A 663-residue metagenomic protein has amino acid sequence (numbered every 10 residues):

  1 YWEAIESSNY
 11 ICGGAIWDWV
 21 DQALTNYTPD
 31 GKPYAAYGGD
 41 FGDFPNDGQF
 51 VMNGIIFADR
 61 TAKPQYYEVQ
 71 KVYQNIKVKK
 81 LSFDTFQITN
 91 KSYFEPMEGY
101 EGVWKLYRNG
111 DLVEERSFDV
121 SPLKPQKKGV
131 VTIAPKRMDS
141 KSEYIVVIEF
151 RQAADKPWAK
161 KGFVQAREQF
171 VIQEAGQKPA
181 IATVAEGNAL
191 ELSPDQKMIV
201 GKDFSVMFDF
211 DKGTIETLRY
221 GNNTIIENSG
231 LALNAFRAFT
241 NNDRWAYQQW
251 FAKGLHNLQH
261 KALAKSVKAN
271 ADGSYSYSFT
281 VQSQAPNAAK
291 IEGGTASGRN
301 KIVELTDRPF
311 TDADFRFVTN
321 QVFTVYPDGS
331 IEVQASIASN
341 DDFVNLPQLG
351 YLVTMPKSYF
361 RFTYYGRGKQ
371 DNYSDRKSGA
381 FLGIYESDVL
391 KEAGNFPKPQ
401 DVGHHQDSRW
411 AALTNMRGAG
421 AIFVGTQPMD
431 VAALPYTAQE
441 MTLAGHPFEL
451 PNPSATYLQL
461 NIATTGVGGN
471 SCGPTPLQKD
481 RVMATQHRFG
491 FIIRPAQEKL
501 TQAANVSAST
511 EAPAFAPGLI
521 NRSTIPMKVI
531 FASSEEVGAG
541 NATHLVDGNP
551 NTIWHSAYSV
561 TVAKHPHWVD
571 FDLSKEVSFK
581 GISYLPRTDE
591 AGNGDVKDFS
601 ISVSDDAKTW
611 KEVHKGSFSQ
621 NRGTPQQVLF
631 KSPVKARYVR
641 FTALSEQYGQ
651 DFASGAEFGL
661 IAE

Functional and structural regions predicted by a protein language model:
Y1-F83, Q87, S92-E98, V103-V113: Extended substrate-binding grooves/exosites of carbohydrate-active enzymes
T85-Y93, S336, D572, S583-L585: Short edge beta-strand/loop segments characteristic of extracellular beta-sandwich folds
M97-G102, V344-L349, A591-S600: Short coil-to-beta strand junction motifs in C2/discoidin
G110-K141: Intrinsically disordered, low-complexity Pro/Gly/Ser/Thr-rich segments with frequent PxxP/GP/PP motifs and embedded
A134-K141, K156, F170-F515: Beta-strand/loop-rich accessory regions of lumenal/periplasmic or secreted enzymes, predominantly carbohydrate-active
F150-W158, S645-D651: Short acidic/polar inter-strand loop motif in beta-rich domains
P517-N551: Predominantly extracellular/luminal regions of secreted and cell-surface proteins, especially disulfide-bonded
A539-T543, D547-H614, F618-E663: Aromatic, loop-rich ligand-recognition surfaces of beta-strand-rich domains
